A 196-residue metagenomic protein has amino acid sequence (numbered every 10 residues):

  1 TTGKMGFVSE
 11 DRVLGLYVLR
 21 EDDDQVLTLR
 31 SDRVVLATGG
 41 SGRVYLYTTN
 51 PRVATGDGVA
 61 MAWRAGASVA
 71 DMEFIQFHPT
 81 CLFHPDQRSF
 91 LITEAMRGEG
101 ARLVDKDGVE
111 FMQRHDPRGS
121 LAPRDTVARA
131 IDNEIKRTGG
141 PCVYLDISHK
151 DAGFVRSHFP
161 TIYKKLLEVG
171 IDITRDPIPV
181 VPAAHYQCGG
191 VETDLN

Functional and structural regions predicted by a protein language model:
T1-R12: A conserved short coil-to-beta-strand element within the FAD-binding core of flavoproteins
F7, R20, A65, V104 (+2 more regions): Hydrophobic alpha-helical segments, especially N-terminal targeting/anchoring helices
D22-R33: Core beta-strand elements of the Rossmann-like FAD/NAD(P) dinucleotide-binding domain in flavoenzyme oxidoreductases
Q25-L27, A183-N196: FAD-binding beta-loop-beta segment adjacent to the flavin cofactor pocket
L36-N50: Flavin (primarily FAD) binding-site architecture
N50-W63, V69, N196: Thiamine diphosphate
M61, A67-A184: An anion/pyrophosphate-binding glycine-rich loop and adjacent beta-alpha core in soluble alpha-beta enzymes
